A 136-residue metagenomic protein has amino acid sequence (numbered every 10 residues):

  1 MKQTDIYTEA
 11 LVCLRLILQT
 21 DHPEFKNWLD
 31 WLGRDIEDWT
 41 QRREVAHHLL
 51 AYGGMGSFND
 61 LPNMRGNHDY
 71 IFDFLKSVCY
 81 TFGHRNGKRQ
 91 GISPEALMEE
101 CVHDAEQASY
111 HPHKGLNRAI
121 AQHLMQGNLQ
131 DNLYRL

Functional and structural regions predicted by a protein language model:
M1-L14, Y134-L136: N-terminal intrinsically disordered, low-complexity tails enriched in polar/charged
K2-T8, F25, H47, P94-M98: Short amphipathic alpha-helical heptad-repeat segments
T8-L11, R15-L18, K26-I36, T40 (+6 more regions): Residue-level detector of alpha-helical secondary structure
Q19-N67: Amphipathic alpha-helical interaction modules
G53-L136: Amphipathic alpha-helical binding modules
